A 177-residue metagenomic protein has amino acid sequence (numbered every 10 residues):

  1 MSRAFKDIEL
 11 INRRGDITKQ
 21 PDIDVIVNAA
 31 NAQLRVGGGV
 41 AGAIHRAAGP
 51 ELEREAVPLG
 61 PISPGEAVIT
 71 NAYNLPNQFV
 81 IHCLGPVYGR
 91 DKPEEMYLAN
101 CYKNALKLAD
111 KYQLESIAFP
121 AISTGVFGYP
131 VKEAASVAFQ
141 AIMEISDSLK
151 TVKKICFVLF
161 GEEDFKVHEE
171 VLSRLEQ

Functional and structural regions predicted by a protein language model:
M1-Q177: Macrodomain-like recognition of ADP-ribose-binding/processing modules
